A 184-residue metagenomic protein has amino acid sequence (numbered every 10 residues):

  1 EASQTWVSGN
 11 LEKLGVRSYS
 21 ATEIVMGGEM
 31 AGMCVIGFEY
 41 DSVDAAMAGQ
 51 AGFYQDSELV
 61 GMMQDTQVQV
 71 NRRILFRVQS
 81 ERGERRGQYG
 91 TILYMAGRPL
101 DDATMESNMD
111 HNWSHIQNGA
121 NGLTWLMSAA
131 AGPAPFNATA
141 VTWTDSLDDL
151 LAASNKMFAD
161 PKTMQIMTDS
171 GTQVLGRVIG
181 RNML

Functional and structural regions predicted by a protein language model:
E1-L184: Short S/T/G/P-rich N-terminal loop/turn motif that feeds into the first structured element of a domain
